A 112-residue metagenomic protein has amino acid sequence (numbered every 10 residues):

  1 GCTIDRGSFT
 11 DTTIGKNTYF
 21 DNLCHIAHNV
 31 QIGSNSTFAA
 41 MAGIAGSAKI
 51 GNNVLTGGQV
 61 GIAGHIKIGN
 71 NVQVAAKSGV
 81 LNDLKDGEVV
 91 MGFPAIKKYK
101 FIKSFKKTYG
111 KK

Functional and structural regions predicted by a protein language model:
G1-K97: Structural signal for interior beta-strand "rungs" in well-ordered beta-sheet cores of soluble enzyme domains
E88, F93-K112: Terminal amphipathic alpha-helical/low-complexity segments used for targeting or macromolecular assembly
